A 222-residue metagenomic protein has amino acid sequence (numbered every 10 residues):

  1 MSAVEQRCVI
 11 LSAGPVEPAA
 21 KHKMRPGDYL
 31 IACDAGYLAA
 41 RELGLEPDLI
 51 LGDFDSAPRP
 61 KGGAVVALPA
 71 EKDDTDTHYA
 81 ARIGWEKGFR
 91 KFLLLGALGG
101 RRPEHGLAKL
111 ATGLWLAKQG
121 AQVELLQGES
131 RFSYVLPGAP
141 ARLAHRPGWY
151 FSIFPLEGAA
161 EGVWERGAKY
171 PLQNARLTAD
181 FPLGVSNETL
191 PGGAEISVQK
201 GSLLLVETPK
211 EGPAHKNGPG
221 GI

Functional and structural regions predicted by a protein language model:
M1-P60: N-terminal beta-strand-loop-alpha-helix module at the start of alpha/beta ligand-binding or catalytic domains
L11, I31-D34, G52, V66-A67 (+2 more regions): General beta-strand structural signal in soluble alpha/beta enzymes
R41, W85-R90: Non-catalytic positions within long, well-ordered alpha-helices that form the structural scaffold/packing of enzyme
V65-K87: Short phosphate-binding loop-to-helix
P103-L114: Short Gly/Thr/Asp-enriched flexible loops that form oxyanion-binding sites at enzyme active sites
W115-R131: Short, acidic/small-residue loops that bind anionic groups at enzyme active sites
G128-S130, V135-I222: Long, charged alpha-helical interface segments
